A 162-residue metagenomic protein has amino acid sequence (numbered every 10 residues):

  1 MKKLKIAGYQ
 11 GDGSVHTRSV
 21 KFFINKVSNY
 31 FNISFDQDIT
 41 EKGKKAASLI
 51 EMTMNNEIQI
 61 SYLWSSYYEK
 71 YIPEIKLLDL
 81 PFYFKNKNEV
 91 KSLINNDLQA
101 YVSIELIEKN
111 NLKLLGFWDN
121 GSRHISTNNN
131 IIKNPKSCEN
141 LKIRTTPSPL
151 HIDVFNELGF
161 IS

Functional and structural regions predicted by a protein language model:
M1-H16, V20-I24, F31-Q37, N140-T145: Short, well-ordered beta-strand elements
V20-K21, A46, A100, S148: Generic non-transmembrane alpha-helix signal with a bias for helix starts/N-cap capping motifs
V27-S28, F155: Hydrophobic alpha-helical packing residues
Q37-K45, L49: Acidic helix-start/capping segments at beta-turn-to-alpha-helix junctions
E51, N56-I60, W64-S162: Contiguous mixed-secondary-structure segments that line small-molecule binding/active-site clefts of soluble domains
